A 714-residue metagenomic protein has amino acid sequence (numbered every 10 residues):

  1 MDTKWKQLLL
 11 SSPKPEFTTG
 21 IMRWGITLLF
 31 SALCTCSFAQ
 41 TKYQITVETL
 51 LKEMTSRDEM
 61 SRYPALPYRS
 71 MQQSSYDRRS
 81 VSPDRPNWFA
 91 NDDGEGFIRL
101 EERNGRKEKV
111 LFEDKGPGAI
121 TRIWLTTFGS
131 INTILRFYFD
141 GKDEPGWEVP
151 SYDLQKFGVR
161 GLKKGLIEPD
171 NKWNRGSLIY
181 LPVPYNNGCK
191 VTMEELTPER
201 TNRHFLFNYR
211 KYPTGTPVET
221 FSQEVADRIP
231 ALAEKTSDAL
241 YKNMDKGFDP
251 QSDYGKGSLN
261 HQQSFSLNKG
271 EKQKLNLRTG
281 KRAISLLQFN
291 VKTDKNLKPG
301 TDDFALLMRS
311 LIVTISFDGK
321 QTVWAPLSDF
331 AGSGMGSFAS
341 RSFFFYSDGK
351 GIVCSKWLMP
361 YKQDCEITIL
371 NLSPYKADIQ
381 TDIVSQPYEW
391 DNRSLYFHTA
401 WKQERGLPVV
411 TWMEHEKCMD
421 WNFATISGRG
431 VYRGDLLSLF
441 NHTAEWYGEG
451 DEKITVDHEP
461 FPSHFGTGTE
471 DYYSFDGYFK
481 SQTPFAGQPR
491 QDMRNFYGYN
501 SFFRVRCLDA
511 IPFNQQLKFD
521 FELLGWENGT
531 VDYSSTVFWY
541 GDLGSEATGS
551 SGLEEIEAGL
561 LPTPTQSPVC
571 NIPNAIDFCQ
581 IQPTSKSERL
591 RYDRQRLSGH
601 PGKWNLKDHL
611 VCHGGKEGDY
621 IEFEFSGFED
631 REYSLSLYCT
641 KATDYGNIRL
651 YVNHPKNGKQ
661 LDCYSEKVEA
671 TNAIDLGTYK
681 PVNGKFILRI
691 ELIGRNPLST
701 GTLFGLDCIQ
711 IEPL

Functional and structural regions predicted by a protein language model:
M1, N290-L297, I690-G694: Short regulatory "switch" loops immediately downstream of catalytic or recognition motifs within protein catalytic
M1-Q40: Bacterial Sec-dependent N-terminal signal peptides
T3-W5, T314-W324, I709-L714: A short, hydrophobic secondary-structure junction motif
L10-S11, I26, F30, C36 (+4 more regions): Intrinsically disordered, low-complexity segments enriched in Ser/Pro/Gly/Ala and basic residues
C34-C36, C189, C354, C365 (+8 more regions): Generic recognition of cysteine residues
Q40-Q566: Beta-strand-centric surfaces of beta-sandwich/beta-rich domains
D451-V456, G466, E557-L714: Extracytoplasmic
